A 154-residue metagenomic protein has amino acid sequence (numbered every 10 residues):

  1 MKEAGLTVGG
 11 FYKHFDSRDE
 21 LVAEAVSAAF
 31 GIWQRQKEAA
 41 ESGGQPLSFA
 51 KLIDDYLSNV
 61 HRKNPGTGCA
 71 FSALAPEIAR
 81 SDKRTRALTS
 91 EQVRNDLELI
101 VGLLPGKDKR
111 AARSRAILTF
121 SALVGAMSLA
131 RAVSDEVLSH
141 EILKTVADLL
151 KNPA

Functional and structural regions predicted by a protein language model:
M1, A25-A29, W33: Generic hydrophobic, amphipathic alpha-helix propensity
M1-V22: Helix-turn-helix
D16-E20, E24, H61, P65 (+2 more regions): Residues in soluble alpha-helical coiled-coils and helical-bundle/repeat scaffolds
E24, E38-G68, T119: Hydrophobic alpha-helical connector segments
G31-E38, A50, G66-T67, A79-G106 (+1 more regions): Amphipathic alpha-helical packing segments from all-alpha helical-bundle domains
D54, S72, P76, S90 (+2 more regions): Conserved terminal C-lobe alpha helix of the protein kinase catalytic domain
L57-H61, F71-R80: Helix-loop "lid/cap" segments that line or gate small-molecule binding pockets
D82-S90, L103-A154: Hydrophobic/aromatic-rich alpha-helical bundle segments in the mid-to-C-terminal region
